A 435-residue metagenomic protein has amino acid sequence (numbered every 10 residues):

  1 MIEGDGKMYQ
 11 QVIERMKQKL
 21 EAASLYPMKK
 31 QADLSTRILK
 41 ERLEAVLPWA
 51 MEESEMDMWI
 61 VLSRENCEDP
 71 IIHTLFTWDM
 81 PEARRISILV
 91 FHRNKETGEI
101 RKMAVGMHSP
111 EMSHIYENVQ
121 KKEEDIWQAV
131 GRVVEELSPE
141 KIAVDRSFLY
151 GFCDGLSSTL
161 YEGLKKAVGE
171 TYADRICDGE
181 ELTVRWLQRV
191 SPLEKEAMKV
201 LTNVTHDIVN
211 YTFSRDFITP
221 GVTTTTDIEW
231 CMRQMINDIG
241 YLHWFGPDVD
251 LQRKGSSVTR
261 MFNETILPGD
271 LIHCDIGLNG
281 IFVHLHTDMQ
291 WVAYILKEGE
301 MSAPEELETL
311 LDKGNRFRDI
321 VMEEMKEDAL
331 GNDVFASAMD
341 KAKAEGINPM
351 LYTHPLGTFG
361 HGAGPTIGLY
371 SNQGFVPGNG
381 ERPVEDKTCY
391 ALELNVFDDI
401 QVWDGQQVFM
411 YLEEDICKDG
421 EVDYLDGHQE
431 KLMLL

Functional and structural regions predicted by a protein language model:
I2-L435: Active-site neighborhoods and metal-handling regions in enzymes and metal-associated proteins
